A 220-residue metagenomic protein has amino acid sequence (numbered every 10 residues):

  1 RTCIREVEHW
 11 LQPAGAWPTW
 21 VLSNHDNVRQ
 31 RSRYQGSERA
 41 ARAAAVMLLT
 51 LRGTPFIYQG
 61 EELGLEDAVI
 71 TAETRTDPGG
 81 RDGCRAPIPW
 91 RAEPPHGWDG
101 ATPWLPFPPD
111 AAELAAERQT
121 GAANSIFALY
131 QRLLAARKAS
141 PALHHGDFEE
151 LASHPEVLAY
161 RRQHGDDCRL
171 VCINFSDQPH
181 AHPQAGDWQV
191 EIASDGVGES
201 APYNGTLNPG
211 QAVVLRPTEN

Functional and structural regions predicted by a protein language model:
T2-E8, G15, R29, Q35-R169 (+1 more regions): Loop/helix patches that line or flank the sugar-binding groove of alpha-linked glycan CAZymes
P18-V28: Aromatic- and acid-rich polysaccharide-binding/catalytic face of secreted or lumenal carbohydrate-active enzymes
N24, F175, P217: Residues immediately flanking
I88, H180-P183, A201, G205: Generic detection of short hydrophobic beta-strand segments and adjacent strand-loop junctions
V157-A159, R169-I173, Q189, G210-R216: Ordered hydrophobic segments in well-structured contexts
Q178-G196: Beta-strand-rich binding/interaction modules
P202-N220: C-terminal beta-strand-rich structural cap/linker in extracellular carbohydrate-active enzymes
